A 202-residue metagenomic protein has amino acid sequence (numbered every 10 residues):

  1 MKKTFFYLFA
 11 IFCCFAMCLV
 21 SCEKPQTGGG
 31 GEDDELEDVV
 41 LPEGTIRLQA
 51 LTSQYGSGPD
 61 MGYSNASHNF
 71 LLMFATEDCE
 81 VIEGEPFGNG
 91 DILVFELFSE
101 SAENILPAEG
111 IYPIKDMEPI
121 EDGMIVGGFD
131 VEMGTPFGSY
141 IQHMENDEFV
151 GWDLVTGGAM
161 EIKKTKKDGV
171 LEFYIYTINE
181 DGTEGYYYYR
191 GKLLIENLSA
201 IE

Functional and structural regions predicted by a protein language model:
M1-S21: Sec-dependent bacterial lipoprotein signal peptides
F15-Q49, N197-E202: Bacterial Sec-dependent N-terminal signal peptides
E32-L36, E43, P59, S67 (+5 more regions): Intrinsic-disorder/low-complexity loop/linker signature
L36-N65, G158-K166: Short, exposed beta-strand/loop patches in secreted or surface proteins that constitute
L41, L97, T156-M160, Y174-E202: Edge beta-strand at a domain terminus
T52, S99-S101, K166, T177-N179: A mature extracytoplasmic/lumenal domain signature
M61-K163: Surface-exposed helix/loop patches within compact recognition domains
H68-L71, K167-Y174: Short, hydrophobic/aromatic-rich segments at coil-to-beta transitions
